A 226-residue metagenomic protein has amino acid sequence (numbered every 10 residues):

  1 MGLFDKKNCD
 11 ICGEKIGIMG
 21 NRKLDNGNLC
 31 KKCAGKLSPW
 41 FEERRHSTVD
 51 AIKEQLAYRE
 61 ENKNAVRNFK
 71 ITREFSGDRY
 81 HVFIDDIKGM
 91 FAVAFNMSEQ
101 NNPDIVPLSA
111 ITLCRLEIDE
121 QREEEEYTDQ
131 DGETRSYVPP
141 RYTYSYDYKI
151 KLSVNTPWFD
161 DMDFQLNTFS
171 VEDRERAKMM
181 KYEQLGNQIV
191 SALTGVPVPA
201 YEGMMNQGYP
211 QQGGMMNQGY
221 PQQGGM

Functional and structural regions predicted by a protein language model:
G2-F4, M19, L193: Short, aromatic- and cysteine-enriched interfacial helices/patches that mediate contacts at lipid membranes
F4-C9, G27: Residues immediately within or flanking Cys/His clusters that coordinate Zn2+ in small zinc-binding modules
C9-C12, C30-C33: Short cysteine-rich clusters marking metal-coordination/redox-active sites
K15-I18, C33-K36: Cys/His-rich metal-chelating microdomains
M19-N28: Short linker/helix segments within small regulatory modules
L37-N101: Anionic N-terminal interaction surfaces
I87-T134: Phosphoinositide-binding peripheral membrane targeting modules
C114-G219, Q223-M226: Acidic, Ser/Thr- and proline-rich intrinsically disordered linker/docking segments of eukaryotic scaffolds
